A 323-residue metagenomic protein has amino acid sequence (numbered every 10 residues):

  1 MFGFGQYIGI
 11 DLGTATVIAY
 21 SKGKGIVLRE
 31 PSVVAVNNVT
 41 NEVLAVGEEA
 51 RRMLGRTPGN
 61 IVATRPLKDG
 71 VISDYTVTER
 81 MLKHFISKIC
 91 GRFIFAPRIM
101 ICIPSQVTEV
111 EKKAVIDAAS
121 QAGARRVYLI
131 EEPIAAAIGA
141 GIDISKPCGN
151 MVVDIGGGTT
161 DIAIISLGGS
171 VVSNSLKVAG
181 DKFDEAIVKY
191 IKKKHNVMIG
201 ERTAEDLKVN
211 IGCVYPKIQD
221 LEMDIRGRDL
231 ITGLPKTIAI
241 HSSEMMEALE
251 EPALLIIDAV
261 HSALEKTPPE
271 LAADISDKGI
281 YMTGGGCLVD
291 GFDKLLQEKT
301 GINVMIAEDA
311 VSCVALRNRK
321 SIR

Functional and structural regions predicted by a protein language model:
M1-I155, A163-Y281, C287-R323: Nucleotide/phosphate-binding catalytic cleft detector across ATP-hydrolyzing and phosphate-transferring enzymes
